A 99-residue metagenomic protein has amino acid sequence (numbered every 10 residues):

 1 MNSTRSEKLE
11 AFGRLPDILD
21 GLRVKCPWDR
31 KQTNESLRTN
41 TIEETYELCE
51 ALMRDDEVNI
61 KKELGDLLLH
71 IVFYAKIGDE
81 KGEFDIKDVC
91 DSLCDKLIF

Functional and structural regions predicted by a protein language model:
M1-L64, L69-F99: Flexible "arm" and connector segments at domain edges
